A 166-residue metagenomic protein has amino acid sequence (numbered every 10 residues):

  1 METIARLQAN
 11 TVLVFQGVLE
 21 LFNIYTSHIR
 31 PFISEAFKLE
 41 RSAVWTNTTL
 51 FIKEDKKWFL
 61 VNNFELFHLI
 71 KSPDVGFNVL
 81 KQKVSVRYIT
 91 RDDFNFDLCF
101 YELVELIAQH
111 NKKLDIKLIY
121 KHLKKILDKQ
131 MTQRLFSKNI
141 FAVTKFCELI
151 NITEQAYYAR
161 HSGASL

Functional and structural regions predicted by a protein language model:
M1-K81: Short, charged/polar connector segments at secondary-structure boundaries
E20-N23, G76-F77, F100-E102, Y157 (+1 more regions): Generic preference for flexible, low-structure residues
Y25, F59, Y88, Y101 (+2 more regions): Sequence-level detector for tyrosine residue identity
Y25-H28, H68, H110, H122 (+1 more regions): Histidine (H) residue identity feature
K57-F59, F136, C147: Short, flexible active-site loop motifs that bind/organize anionic cofactors or intermediates
F77-K145: Amphipathic, charge-rich alpha-helical segments that serve as recognition/docking helices
N139-S162: Short, basic interhelical loop/turn and adjoining N-cap of the next helix at nucleic-acid- or acidic-partner-contacting
A164-L166: Glycine-rich, aromatic-bearing surface loops/beta-hairpins
